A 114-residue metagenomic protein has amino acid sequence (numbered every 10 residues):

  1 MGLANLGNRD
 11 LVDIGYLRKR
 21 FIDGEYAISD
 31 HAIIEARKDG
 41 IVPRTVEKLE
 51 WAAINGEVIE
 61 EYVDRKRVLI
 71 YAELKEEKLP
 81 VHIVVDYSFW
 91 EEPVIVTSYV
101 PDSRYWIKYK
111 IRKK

Functional and structural regions predicted by a protein language model:
M1-K114: Ribonuclease/tRNase effector modules and their secretory precursors
